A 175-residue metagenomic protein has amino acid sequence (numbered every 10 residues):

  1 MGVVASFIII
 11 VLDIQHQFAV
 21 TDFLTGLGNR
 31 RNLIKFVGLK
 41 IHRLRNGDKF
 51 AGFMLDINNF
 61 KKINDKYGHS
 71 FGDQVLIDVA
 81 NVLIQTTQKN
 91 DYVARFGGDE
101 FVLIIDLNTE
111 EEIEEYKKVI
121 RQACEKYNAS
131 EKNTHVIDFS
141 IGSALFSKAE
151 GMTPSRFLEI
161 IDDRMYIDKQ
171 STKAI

Functional and structural regions predicted by a protein language model:
M1-L24, R31-I41, Y92: Signal-transducing coiled-coil linker helices
V20, F53, I104, G142: Conserved Rossmann-like nucleotide-binding pocket used by diverse enzymes that bind dinucleotide cofactors
N29-I41, R45-A51, N58-I84, Q88 (+5 more regions): Conserved long alpha-helical elements within nucleotide-processing catalytic cores of c-di-GMP signaling and class III
I57, L107, I141: Residues immediately flanking
L103-N108, L145-S147: Short beta-strand-to-loop capping motifs
E114-R121, E125-K132, A144-I175: Catalytic-core segments of nucleotide cyclases and related cyclic-nucleotide turnover enzymes
H135-S140: PAS and PAS-like sensory/regulatory domains
